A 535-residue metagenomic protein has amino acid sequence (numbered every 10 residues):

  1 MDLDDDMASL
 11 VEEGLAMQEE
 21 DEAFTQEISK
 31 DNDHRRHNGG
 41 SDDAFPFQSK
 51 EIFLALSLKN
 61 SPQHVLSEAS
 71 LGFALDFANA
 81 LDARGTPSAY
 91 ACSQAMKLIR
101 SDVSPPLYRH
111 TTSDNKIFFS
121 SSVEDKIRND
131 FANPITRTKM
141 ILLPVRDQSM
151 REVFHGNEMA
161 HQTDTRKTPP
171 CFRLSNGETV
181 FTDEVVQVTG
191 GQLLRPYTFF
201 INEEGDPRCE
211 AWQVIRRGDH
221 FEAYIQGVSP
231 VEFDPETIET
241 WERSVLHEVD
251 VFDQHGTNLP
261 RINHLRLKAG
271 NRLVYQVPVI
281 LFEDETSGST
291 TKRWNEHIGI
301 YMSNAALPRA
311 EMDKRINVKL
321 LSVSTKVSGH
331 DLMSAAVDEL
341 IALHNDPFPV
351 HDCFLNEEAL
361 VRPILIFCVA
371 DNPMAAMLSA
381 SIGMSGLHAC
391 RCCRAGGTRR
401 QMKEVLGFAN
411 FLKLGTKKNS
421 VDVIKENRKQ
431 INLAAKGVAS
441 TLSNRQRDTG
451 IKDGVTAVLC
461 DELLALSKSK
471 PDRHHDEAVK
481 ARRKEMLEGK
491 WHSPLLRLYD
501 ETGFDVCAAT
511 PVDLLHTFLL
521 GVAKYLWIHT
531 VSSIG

Functional and structural regions predicted by a protein language model:
M1-S113, S121, D125, N133: N-terminal regions that are enriched for targeting/export leaders and immediately downstream pro/stem segments
A44-I52, H64-A69, N271-L281, A305-E311: Helix-boundary capping/turn motifs
E51, S67-L71, Q276, N295 (+2 more regions): Generic preference for well-ordered alpha-helical elements
L75-T86, V103, F119, D125-F200 (+1 more regions): Long, charge-dense tracts
A83, G288-T290, R309-E311, G397-R400: Eukaryotic short linear interaction motifs
F172-S175, T179-F181, V186-T286, A342-G535: Charged (Asp/Glu and Lys/Arg) segments that form or flank catalytic channels of large polymer- and nucleotide-handling
K292-E296, D313-N317, M402-L406: Short coil/turn segments at secondary-structure boundaries
S303-P347: Compact, glycine/acidic-enriched structural inserts
